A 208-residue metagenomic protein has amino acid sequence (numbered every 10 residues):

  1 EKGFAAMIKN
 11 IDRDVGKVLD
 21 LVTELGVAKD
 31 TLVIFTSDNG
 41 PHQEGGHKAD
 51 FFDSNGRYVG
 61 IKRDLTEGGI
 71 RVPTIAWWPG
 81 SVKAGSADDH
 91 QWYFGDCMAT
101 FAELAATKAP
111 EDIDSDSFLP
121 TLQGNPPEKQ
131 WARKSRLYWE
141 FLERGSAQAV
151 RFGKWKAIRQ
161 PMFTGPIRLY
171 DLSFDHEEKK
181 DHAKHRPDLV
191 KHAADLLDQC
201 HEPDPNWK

Functional and structural regions predicted by a protein language model:
E1-N10: The substrate-binding groove and active-site-proximal loops of carbohydrate-active enzymes, especially glycoside
K9, R13-G16, D20, G56 (+6 more regions): Solvent-exposed, polar/charged alpha-helical surfaces in well-ordered, non-transmembrane soluble domains, broadly
N10-A49: Metal-dependent active-site segment of extracytoplasmic phospho-/sulfohydrolases and closely related
K17-D30, E103-D112, Q199-K208: Surface-exposed helix-capping loop/turn segments at secondary-structure junctions
E24, D30, G69, A76 (+2 more regions): Secreted, luminal/periplasmic, and some membrane-associated catalytic domains that remodel anionic oxygen-ester
V27-V33, I70-V72, R133, G153-W155: Loop/turn elements at helix/coil->beta-strand transitions in domains of secreted/extracellular proteins
P41-E67, V82-S86, H90, G95-L172 (+1 more regions): C-terminal cap/loop subdomain of S1 sulfatases and analogous C-terminal strand-loop tails that border
D175: Intrinsically disordered, low-complexity polar regions and short flexible loop motifs
